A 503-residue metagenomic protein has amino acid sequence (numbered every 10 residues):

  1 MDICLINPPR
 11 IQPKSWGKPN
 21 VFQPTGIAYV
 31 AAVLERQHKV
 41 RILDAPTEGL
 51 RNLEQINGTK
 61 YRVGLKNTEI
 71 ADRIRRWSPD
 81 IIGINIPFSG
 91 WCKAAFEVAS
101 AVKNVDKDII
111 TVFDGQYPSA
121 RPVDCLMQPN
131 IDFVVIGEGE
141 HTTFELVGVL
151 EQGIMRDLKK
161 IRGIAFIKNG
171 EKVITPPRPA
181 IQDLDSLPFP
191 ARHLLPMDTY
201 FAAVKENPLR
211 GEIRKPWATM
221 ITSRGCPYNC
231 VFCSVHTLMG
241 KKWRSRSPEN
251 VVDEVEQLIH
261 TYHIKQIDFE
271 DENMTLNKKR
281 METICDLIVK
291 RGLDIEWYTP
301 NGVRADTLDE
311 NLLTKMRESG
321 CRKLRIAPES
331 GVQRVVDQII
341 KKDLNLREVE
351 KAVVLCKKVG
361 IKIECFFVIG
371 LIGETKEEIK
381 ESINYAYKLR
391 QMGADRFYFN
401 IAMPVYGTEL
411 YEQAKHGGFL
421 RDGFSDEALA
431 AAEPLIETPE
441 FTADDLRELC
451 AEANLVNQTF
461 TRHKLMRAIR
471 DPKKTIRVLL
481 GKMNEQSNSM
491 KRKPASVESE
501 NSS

Functional and structural regions predicted by a protein language model:
D2-L5, D80, T408-A414, F419-S503: Radical SAM enzyme core and accessory elements
I3-C4, P9-P19, T59-R62, I161 (+1 more regions): N-terminal [4Fe-4S]-dependent radical SAM core
Q12-P13, G49-R51, R121-P122, Y228 (+5 more regions): Flexible glycine/acidic-rich beta-alpha junction loops that bind and position SAM and/or redox cofactors in anaerobic
V21-L34: Short catalytic helix/loop segments, enriched in acidic residues and glycine and frequently bearing histidine
F22, D185, P190-F366, N384: Radical SAM [4Fe-4S] cluster-binding motif and immediate context
V33-D183, M403, G407: Glycine-rich beta-alpha loop elements in corrinoid/cobalamin-binding modules across cobalamin-dependent enzymes
D124-T143, K315-K323, E381-F399: Structural recognition of alpha->loop->beta junctions
